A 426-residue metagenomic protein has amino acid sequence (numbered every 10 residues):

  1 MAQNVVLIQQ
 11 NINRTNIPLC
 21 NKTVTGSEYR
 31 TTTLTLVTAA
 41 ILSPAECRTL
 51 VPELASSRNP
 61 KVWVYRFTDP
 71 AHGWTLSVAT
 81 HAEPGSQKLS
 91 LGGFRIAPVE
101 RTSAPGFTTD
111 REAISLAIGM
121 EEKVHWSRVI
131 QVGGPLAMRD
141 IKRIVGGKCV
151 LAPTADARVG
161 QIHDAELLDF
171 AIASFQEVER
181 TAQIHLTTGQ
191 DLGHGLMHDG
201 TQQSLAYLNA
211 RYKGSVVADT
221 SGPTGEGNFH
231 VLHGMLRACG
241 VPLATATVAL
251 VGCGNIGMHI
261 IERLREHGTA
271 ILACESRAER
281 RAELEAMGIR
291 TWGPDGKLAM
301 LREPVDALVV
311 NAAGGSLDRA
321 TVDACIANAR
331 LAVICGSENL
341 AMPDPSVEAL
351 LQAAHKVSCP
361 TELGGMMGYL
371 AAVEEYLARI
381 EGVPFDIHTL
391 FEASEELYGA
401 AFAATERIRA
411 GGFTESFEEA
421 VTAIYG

Functional and structural regions predicted by a protein language model:
A2-V216: N-terminal ligand-binding/catalytic initiation module
N4-P60, L236, L331-G426: Adenosine-phosphate binding glycine-rich loop
A104, T108-E112, A165-F170, D219 (+12 more regions): Conserved active-site and cofactor/substrate-binding residues in soluble primary-metabolism enzymes
A113-A117, N228-L236, Y369-V373: Buried hydrophobic packing segments
W126-I130, A182-Q190, V241-T247, T405-V421: Flexible, glycine/charged-enriched surface loops at secondary-structure junctions
D219-A307: Glycine-rich phosphate/diphosphate-binding loop of Rossmann-like nucleotide-binding domains
E279-C359, L363: Rossmann-like adenosine-cofactor binding region
